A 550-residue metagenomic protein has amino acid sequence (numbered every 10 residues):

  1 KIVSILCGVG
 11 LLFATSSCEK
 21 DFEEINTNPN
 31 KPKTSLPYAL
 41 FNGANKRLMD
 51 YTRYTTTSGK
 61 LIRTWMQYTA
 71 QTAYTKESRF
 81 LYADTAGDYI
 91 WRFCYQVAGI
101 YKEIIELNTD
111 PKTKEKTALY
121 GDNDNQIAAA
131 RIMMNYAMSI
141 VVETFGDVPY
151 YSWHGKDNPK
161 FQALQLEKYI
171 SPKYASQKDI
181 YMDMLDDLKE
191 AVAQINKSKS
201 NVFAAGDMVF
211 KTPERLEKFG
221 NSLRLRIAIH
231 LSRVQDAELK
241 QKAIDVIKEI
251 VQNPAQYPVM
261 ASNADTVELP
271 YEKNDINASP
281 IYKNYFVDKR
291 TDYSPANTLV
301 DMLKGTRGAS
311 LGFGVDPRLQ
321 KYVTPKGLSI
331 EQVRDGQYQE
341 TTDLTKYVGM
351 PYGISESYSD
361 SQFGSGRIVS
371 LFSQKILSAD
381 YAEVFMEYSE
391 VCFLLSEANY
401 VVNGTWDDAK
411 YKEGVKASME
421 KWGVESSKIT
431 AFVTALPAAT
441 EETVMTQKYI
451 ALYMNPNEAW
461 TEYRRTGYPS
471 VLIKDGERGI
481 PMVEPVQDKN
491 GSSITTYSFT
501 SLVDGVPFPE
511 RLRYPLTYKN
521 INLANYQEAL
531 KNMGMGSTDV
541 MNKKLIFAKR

Functional and structural regions predicted by a protein language model:
K1-T27: Bacterial Sec-dependent N-terminal signal peptides
V3-S4, F41, A128: Alpha-helical transmembrane segments of integral membrane proteins
L12, R53-Y54, G423-V424: Intrinsically disordered or highly flexible coil/loop and linker segments, enriched in small and charged/polar residues
C18-T69, G99, E103, T109-E115 (+6 more regions): Membrane-proximal, proline-rich intrinsically disordered regions
S35-Y38, A70-M133, S139-V424, P437-E441 (+2 more regions): Structured, solvent-exposed acidic/aromatic patches
W65, D124, F203-R215, T341-M350 (+6 more regions): Amphipathic alpha-helical surface "interface" segments used for docking/oligomerization or membrane association within
E77, Y411-N490: Active-site/pore-lining binding-face segments in mid-to-C-terminal subdomains
Y151, N158, W460, T538-V540 (+1 more regions): Exposed, interaction-prone regions of secreted/extracellular proteins
